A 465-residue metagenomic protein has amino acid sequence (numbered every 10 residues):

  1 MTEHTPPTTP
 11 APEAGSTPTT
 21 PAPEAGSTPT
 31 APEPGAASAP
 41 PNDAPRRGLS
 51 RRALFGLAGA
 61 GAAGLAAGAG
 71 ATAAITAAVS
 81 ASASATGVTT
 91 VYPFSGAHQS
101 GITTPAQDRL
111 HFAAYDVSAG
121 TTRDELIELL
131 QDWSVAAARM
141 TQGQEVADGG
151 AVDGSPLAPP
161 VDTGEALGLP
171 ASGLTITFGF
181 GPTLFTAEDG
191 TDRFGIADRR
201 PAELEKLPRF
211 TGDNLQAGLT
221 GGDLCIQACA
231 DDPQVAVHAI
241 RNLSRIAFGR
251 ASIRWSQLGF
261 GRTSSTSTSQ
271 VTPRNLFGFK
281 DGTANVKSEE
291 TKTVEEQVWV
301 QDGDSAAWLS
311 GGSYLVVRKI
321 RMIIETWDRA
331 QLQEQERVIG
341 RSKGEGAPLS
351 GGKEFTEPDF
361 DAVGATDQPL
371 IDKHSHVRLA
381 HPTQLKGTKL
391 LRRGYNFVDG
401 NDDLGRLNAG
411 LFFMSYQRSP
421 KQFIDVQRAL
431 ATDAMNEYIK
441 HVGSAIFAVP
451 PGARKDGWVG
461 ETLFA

Functional and structural regions predicted by a protein language model:
M1-L49: N-terminal secretory signal peptides
E3, G48, A53-A74, V79-A465: Long, histidine/aromatic-enriched segments associated with O2/redox biology
